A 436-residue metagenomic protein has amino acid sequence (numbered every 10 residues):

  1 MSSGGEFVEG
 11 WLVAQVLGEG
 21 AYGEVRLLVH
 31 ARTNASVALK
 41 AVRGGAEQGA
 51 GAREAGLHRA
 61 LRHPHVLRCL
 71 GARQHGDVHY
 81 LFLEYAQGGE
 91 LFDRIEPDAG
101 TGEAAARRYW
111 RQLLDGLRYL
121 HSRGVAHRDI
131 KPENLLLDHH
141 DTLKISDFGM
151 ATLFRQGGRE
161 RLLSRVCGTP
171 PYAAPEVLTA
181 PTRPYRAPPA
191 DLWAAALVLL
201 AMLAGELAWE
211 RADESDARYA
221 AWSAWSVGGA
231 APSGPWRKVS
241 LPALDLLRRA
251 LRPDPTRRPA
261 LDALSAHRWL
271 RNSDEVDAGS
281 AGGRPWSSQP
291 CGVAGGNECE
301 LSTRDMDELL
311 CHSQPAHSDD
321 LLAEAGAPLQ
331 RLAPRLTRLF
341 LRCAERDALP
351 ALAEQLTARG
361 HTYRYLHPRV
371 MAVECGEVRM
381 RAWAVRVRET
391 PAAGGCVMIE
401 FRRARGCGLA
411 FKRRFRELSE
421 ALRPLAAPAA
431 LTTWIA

Functional and structural regions predicted by a protein language model:
A14-G20, V25: Protein kinase glycine-rich loop
S36, A41-L61: Conserved N-lobe beta3->alphaC-helix segment of eukaryotic protein kinase catalytic domains
G71-A72: A short, aromatic-enriched beta-strand patch in the conserved N-lobe beta-sheet of the protein kinase catalytic domain
G76-E90, R94: Conserved short submotifs of the Hanks-type protein kinase catalytic core that shape the nucleotide-binding pocket
Y109-W110: Activation segment signature within eukaryotic-like protein kinase domains
L163-V177: Conserved activation segment of eukaryotic-like protein kinases, specifically the C-terminal portion of the activation
